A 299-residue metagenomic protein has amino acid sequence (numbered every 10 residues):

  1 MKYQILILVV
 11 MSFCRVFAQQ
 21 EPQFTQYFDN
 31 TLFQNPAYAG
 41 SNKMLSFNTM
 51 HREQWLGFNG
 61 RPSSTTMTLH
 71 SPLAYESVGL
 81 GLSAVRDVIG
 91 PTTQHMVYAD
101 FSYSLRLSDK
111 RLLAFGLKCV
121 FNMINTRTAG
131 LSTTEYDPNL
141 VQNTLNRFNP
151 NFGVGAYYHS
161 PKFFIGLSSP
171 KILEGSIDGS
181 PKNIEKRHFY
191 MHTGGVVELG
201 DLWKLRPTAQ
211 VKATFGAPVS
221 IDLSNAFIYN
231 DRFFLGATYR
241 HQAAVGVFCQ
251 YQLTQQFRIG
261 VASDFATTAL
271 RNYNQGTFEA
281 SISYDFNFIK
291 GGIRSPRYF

Functional and structural regions predicted by a protein language model:
M1-Q4, L107-D109: Positively charged n-region of N-terminal signal peptides that target proteins for export
Y3-F13: Sec-dependent N-terminal signal peptides
R15-F17: Long alpha-helical, hydrophobic tracts
Q19-F299: Subset of outer-membrane beta-barrel
